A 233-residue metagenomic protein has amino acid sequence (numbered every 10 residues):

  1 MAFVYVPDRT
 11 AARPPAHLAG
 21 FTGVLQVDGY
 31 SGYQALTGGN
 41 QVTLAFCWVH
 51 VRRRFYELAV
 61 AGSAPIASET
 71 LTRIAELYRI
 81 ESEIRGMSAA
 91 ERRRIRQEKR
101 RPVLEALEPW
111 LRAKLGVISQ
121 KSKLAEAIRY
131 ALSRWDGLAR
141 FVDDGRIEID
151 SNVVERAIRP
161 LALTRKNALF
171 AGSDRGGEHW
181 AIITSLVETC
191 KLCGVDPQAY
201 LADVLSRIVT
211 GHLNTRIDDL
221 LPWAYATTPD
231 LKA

Functional and structural regions predicted by a protein language model:
M1-A233: Catalytic center-proximal scaffold of phosphoryl-transfer enzymes
